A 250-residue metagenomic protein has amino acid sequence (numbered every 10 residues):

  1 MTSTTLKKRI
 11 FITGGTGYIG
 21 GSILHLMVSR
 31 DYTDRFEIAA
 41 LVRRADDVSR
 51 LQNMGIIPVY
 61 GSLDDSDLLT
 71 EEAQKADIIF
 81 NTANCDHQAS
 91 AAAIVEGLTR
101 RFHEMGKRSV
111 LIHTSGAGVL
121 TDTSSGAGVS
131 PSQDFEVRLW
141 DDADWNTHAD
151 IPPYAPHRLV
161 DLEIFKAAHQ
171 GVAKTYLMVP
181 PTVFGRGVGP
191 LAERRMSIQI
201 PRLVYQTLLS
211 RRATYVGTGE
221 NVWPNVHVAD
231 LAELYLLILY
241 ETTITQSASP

Functional and structural regions predicted by a protein language model:
T4-T33: N-terminal Rossmann NAD(P)H-binding glycine-rich loop of SDR-like oxidoreductase domains
A39-D46, S62-L63: N-terminal Rossmann-fold cofactor-binding loop
Q52-I78, D86-S90: Conserved Rossmann-fold cofactor-binding substructure of NAD(P)-dependent oxidoreductases
Q74-L139, Y154-L159, E163: NAD(P)-cofactor binding segment of oxidoreductase domains
D161-E193, P201: Conserved beta-loop-beta element that borders a ligand/cofactor-binding pocket
F184-M196, G217-A229: Glycine-rich "substrate-gating" loop/helix at the edge of Rossmann-like oxidoreductase active sites
G185-P201, I238-P250: Glycine/proline-rich active-site loop of Rossmann-fold NAD(P)-dependent oxidoreductases
R202-V226, L234-I238, T245-S249: A conserved pocket-lining segment of Rossmann-fold NAD(P)-dependent short-chain dehydrogenase/reductase
